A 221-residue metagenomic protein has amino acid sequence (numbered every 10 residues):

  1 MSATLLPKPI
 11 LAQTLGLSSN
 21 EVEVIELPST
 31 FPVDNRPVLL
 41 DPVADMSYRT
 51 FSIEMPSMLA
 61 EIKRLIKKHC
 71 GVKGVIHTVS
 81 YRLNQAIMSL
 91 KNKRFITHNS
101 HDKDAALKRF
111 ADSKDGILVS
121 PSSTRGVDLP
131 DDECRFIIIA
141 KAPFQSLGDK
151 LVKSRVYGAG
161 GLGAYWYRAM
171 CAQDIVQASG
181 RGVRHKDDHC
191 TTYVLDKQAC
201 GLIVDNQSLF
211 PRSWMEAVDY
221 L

Functional and structural regions predicted by a protein language model:
M1-A3, G71-S80, Y193-L195: Conserved RecA-like ASCE P-loop NTPase motor core of nucleic-acid helicases/translocases
M1-V43, I96-K103, S120-P121: A contiguous, basic/glycine-rich beta-loop/short-helix subdomain that forms a polymer-engagement track
P9-I10, L83-I87, D128, I203: Phosphate- and divalent-cation-binding pockets in alpha/beta enzyme and binding domains that engage nucleotide-derived
L11-N20, L90-R94, E133-F136, L151-V156 (+1 more regions): Short secondary-structure boundary/capping segments
L40-V79: Conserved interdomain hinge at the start of the Helicase C-terminal
P42-S52, D102-C200: Conserved RecA-like P-loop NTPase helicase motor core
G74-D104: Conserved helicase motor "Helicase C" RecA-like lobe of SF1/SF2 P-loop NTPases
Y193, K197-L221: N-terminal targeting/trafficking signals and adjacent low-complexity tails
